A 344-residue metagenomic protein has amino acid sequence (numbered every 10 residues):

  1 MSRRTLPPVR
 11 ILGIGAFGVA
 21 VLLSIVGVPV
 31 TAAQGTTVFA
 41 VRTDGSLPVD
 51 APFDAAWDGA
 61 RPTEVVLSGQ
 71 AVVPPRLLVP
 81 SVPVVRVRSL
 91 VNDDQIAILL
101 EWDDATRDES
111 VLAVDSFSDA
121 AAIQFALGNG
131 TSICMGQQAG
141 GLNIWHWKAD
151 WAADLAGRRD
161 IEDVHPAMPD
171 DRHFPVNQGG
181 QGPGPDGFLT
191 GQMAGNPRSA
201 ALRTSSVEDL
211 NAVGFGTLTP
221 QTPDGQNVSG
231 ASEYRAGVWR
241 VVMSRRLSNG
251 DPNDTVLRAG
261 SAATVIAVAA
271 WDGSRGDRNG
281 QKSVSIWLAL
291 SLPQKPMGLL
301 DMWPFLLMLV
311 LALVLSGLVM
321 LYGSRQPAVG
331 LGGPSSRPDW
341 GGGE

Functional and structural regions predicted by a protein language model:
T5-P7, G27-D58, A113-R203, G250-E344: Acidic/polar low-complexity flexible segments
G15-I25: Bacterial N-terminal signal peptides
P48-P52, A56-G59, A71-P74, V79-R86: Early extracytoplasmic/domain-onset interaction patches
A51, Q95-D104, W239-R245: Short, well-ordered beta-strand segments enriched in hydrophobic/aromatic residues
P75-A105, S110-V114: Long, well-ordered hydrophobic secondary-structure segments characteristic of membrane-embedded and membrane-proximal
V91, W102-D104, L127-N129, R245-L247 (+1 more regions): A mature extracytoplasmic/lumenal domain signature
T190-G225: Surface-exposed, low-complexity/disordered Ser/Thr/Gly/Pro/Asn-rich loops and linkers
F215-N253: Extended serine/threonine-enriched, polar tracts that run as long, contiguous segments within proteins
